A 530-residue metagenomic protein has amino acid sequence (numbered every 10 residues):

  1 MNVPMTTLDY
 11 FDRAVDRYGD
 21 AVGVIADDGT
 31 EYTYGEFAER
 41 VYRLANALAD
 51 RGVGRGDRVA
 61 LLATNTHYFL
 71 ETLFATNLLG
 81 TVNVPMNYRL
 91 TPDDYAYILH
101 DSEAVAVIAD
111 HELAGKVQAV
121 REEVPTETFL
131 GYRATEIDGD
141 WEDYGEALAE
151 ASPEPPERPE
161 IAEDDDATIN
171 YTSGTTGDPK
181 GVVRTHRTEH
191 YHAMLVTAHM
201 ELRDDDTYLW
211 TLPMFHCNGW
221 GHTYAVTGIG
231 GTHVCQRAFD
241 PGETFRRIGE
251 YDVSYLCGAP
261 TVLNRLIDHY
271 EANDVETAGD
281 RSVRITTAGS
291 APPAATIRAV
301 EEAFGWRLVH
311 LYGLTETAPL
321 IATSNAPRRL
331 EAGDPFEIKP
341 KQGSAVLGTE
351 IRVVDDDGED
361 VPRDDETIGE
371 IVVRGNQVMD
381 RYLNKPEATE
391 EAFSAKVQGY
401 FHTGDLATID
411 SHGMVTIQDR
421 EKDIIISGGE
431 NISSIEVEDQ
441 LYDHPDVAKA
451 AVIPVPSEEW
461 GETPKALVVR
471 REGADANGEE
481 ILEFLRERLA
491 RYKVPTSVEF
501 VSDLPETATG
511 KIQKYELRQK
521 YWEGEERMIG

Functional and structural regions predicted by a protein language model:
V3, D20-T66, L70-F74, T91-A96 (+1 more regions): Conserved AMP-binding/adenylate-forming core of the ANL superfamily
G19-D20, A151-Y171, D178, E201-T207: Conserved pre-ATP/AMP-binding loop-to-beta segment of ANL
E31-E36, A167-Y191: Conserved AMP-binding A3 loop
L90, V107-A109, L256, G375 (+7 more regions): AMP-binding/adenylate-forming catalytic core of the ANL superfamily
G115-E163, Y270-A272: ANL superfamily adenylate-forming
H190-T207, F215-Y255, H269-N273: Conserved AMP-binding/adenylation subdomain of ANL enzymes
G228, V253-G258, I267-E337, E350 (+1 more regions): Gly/Ser/Thr-rich phosphate-binding loop
G348-V372, A392, S411-H412, A474-G478 (+1 more regions): Conserved beta-loop-beta connector loops within the AMP-binding
